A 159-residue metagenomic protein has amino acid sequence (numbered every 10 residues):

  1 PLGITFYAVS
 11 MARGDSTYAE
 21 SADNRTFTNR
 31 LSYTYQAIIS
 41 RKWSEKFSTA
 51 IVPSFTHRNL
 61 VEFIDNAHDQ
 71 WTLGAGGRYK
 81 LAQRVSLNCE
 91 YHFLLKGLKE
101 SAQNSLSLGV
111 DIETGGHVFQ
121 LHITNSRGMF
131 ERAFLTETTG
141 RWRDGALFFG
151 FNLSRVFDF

Functional and structural regions predicted by a protein language model:
P1-H68, F134-D144, G150: Outer-membrane pore/translocation modules
I4-A8, Y35-A37, I51-P53, G77 (+3 more regions): Membrane-embedded beta-strand positions of outer-membrane beta-barrel proteins
Y7-M11, S54-T56, H92-L94, T124-S126 (+1 more regions): Outer-membrane beta-barrel pore domains and translocons
D15, K46-T49, Q83-C89, G116-Q120 (+1 more regions): Repeated loop/turn-to-beta-strand initiation elements of outer-membrane beta-barrel proteins
F47-T56, A67-L95, S107: Alpha-helical membrane segments in multi-pass integral membrane proteins
L108-H117, L121, N125-G128, D144-F159: Outer-membrane beta-barrel "beta-signal"
